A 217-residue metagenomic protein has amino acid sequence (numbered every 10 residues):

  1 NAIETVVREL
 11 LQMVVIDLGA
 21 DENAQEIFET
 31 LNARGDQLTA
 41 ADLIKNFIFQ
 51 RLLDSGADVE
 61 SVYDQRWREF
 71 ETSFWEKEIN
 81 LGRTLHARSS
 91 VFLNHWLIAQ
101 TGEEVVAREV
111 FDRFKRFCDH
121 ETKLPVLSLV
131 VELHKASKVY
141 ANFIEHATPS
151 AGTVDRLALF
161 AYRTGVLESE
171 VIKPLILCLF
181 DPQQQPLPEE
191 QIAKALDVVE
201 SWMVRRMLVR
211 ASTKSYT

Functional and structural regions predicted by a protein language model:
N1-L11, V15-D36: Nucleic acid-processing catalytic cores of prokaryotic defense/repair systems
T30, N46-F47: Short acidic/histidine-centered micro-motifs embedded in hydrophobic/aromatic stretches that mark compact functional
A41-I44, Q50-T217: A cross-family structural signal marking well-folded subdomains
